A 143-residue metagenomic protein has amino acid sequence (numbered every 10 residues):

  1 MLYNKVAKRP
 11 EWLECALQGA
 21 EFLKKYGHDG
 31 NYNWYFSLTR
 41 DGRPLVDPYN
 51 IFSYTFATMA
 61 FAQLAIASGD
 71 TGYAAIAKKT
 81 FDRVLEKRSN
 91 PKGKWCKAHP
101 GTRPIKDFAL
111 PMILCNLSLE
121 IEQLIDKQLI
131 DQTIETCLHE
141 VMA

Functional and structural regions predicted by a protein language model:
M1-A143: Glycan-recognition and catalytic cores of secretory/periplasmic carbohydrate-active enzymes
